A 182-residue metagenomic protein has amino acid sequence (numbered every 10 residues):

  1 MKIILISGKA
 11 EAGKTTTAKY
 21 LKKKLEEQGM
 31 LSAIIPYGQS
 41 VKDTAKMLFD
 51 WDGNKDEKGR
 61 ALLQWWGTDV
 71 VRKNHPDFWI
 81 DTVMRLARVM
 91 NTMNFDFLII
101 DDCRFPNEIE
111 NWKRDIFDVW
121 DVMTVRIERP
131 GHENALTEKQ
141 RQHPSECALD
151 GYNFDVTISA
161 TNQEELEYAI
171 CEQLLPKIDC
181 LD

Functional and structural regions predicted by a protein language model:
M1-I4: Extreme N-terminal starter segment of soluble prokaryotic enzymes
I6, I100: Hydrophobic anchor at the beta1->P-loop junction of P-loop NTPases
K9: P-loop (Walker A) phosphate-binding loop of NTP-binding proteins
K14: Conserved lysine of the Walker
T17: Hydrophobic positions on the alpha1 helix immediately C-terminal to the Walker A/P-loop
K23-A33: Post-Walker A helix-loop "phosphate-sensing" segment adjacent to the P-loop in P-loop NTPases
A33-L98, R104: ATP-dependent small-molecule kinase phosphotransfer cores that center on conserved nucleotide phosphate-binding segments
T82, R114, V119-D182: Small-molecule kinase domains that catalyze NTP-dependent phosphoryl transfer to phosphate-bearing small molecules
